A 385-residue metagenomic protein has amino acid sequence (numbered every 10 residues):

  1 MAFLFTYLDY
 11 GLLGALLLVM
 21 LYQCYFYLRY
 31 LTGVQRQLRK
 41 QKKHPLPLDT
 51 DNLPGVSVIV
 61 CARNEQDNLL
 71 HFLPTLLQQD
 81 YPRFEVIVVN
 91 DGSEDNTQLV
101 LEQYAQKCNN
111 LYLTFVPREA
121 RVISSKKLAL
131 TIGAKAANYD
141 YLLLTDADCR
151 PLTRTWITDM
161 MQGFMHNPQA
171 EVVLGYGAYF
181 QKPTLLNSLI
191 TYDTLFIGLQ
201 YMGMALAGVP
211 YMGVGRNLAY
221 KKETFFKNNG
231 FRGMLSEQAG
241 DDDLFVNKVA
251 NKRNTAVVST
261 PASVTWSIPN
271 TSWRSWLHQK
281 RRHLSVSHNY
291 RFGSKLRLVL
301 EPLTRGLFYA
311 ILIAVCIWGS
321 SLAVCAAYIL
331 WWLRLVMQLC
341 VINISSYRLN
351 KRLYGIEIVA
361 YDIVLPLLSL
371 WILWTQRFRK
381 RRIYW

Functional and structural regions predicted by a protein language model:
M1-D49, I342, S369: N-terminal membrane-anchoring/stem segments of glycan-assembly enzymes
P54-S57, E85: Cell-envelope/extracellular polymer assembly enzymes that use nucleotide-activated donors
P74-R83: Short, acidic, metal-binding catalytic loop of nucleotide-sugar glycosyltransferases
P82, N90-V100, R118, C149-R150: A conserved acidic beta->alpha catalytic loop
N96, A147-G163: Acidic donor-binding/catalytic loop of UDP-sugar-dependent glycosyltransferases, especially processive GT2
L130, L142: Short aromatic/hydrophobic "clamp" motif used to bind/position activated sugar donors
F164, P168-G198, E223-F226, G230-S294: Catalytic donor/gating beta->alpha subdomain of glycosyltransferases that bind UDP-sugars
E301-K380: Membrane-embedded multi-pass helical conduit in multi-pass membrane proteins, especially envelope-biosynthetic
